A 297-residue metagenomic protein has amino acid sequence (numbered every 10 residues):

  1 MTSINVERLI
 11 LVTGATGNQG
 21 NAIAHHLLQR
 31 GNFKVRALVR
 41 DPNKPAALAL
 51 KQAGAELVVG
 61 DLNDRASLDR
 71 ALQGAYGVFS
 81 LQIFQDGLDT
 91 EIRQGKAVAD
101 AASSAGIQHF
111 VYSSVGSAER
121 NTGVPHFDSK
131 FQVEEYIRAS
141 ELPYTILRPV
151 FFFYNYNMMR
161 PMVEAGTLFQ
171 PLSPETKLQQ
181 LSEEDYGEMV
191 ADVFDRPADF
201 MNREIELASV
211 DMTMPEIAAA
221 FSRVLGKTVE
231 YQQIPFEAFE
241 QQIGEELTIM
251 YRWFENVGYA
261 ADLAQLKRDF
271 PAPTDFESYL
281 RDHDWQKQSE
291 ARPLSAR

Functional and structural regions predicted by a protein language model:
T2-A49, N63-Q73, G77, Q82-R93 (+4 more regions): Oxidoreductase cofactor-interface core, primarily capturing Rossmann-like NAD(P)-dependent enzymes
S3, F236-R297: A hydrophobic C-terminal alpha-helical subdomain
G54-A55, Y144: Short, conserved active-site loop motifs that form the nucleotide-linked donor/cofactor pocket
G60: Cofactor-binding loops of NAD(P)H-dependent oxidoreductases, dominated by short-chain dehydrogenase/reductases
